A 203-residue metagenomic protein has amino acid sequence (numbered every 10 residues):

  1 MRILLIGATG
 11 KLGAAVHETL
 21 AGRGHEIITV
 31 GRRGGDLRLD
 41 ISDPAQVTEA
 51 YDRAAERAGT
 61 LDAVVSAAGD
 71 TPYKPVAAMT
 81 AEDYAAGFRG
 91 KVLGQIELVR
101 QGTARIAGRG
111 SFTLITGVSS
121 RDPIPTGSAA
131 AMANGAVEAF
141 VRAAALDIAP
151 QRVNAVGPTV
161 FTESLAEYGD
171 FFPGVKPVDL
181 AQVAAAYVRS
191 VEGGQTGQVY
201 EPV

Functional and structural regions predicted by a protein language model:
L5-T19: N-terminal Rossmann NAD(P)H-binding glycine-rich loop of SDR-like oxidoreductase domains
G31-V47: Rossmann-fold cofactor-recognition segment
S42-T60: Conserved Rossmann-fold cofactor-binding substructure of NAD(P)-dependent oxidoreductases
Q46-E49, L93-Q101: Conserved mid-core alpha-helix of short-chain dehydrogenase/reductase
V65-Y73: Conserved NAD(P)H cofactor-binding loop of Rossmann-fold oxidoreductase domains
P75-V76, D83-A85: Substrate-binding pocket helix/loop in short-chain dehydrogenase/reductase
A86-G90, G94-E97, R109-V137, V141-A149 (+1 more regions): Catalytic loop of short-chain dehydrogenase/reductase
P150-Q151, A155-V203: C-terminal helical subdomain
